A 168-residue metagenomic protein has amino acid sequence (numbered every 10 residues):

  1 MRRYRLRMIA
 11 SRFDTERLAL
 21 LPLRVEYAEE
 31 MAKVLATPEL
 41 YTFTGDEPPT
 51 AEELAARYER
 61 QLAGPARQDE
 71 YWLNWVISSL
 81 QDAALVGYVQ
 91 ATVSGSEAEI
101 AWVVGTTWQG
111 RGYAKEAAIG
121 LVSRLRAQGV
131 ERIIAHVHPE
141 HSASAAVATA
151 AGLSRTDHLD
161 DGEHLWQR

Functional and structural regions predicted by a protein language model:
M1-E99, V103-T106, G120, R124 (+3 more regions): GNAT-family acyltransferases
D82-A84, I134-A151: Contiguous, function-dense segments enriched for cysteine-driven chemistry and partner/ligand-binding capacity
G110-A127, S142-A150: Conserved acetyl-CoA-binding loop-helix of GNAT-fold acetyltransferases
